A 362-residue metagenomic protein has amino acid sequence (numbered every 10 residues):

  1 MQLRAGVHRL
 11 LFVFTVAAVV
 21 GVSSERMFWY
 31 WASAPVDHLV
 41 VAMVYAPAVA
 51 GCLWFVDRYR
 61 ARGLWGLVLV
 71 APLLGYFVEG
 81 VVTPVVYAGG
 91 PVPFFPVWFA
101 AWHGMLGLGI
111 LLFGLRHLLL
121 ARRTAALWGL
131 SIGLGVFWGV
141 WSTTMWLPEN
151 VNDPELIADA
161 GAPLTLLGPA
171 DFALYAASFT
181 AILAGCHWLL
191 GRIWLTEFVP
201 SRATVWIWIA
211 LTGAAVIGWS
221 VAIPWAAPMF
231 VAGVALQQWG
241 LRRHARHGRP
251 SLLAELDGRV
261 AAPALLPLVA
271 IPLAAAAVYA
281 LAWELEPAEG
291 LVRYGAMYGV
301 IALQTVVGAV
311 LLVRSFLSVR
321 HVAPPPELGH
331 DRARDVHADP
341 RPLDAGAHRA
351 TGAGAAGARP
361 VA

Functional and structural regions predicted by a protein language model:
M1-R58: N-terminal signal-anchor module of multipass membrane proteins
V7-F14, Y59-A71, T124-I132, F198-W206 (+1 more regions): Membrane-interfacial loop-to-transmembrane alpha-helix junctions, especially the N-terminal start
R9-S23, L74, S131-F137, W206-G213 (+2 more regions): Alpha-helical transmembrane segments
V16-Y30, G80-Y87, G139-E149, A210-V221 (+1 more regions): Membrane-embedded alpha-helical segments in integral membrane proteins
S33-Y87, P96: Membrane helical hairpin/interfacial module
A42-L53, A101-R116, L174-R192, M229-G240 (+1 more regions): Hydrophobic cores of alpha-helical transmembrane segments in multi-pass inner/ER membrane proteins, independent
A61-L69, V81-P169: Membrane-interface helix-loop-helix junctions at boundaries between adjacent transmembrane segments
T212-D344, H348-A362: Extended, charged low-complexity segments that frequently continue into or abut oligomerization scaffolds
